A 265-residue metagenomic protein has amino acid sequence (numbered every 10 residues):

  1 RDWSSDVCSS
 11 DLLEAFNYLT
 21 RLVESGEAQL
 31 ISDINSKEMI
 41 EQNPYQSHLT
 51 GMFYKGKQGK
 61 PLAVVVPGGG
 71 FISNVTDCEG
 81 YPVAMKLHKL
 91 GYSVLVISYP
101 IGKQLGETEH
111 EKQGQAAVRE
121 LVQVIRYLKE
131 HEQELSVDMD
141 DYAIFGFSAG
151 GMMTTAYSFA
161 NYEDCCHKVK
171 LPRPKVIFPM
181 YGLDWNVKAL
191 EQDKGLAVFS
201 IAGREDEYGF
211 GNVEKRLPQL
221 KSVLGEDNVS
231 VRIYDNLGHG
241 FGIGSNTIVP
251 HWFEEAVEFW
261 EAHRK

Functional and structural regions predicted by a protein language model:
D2-S9: Short, small-residue-biased leader/transition segments that mark boundaries at the very start of proteins
K60-G68: Short beta-strand element of the alpha/beta-hydrolase
P67-I72, R204: Active-site glycine-rich loops that stabilize anionic/oxyanionic intermediates across multiple enzyme folds
V75, P100-L135, N246-V249: Catalytic nucleophile-loop/oxyanion-hole region of alpha/beta-hydrolase and closely related hydrolase-like folds
D77-L95: Short amphipathic alpha-helix adjacent to the substrate-entry channel of hydrolases
R119-D193: Primarily recognizes the serine-hydrolase "nucleophile elbow" in alpha/beta-hydrolase and SGNH/GDSL folds
K168-E226, S230: The feature captures the conserved acid-bearing segment of alpha/beta-hydrolase catalytic domains
G225-K265: C-terminal catalytic histidine-bearing segment of alpha/beta-hydrolase fold enzymes
